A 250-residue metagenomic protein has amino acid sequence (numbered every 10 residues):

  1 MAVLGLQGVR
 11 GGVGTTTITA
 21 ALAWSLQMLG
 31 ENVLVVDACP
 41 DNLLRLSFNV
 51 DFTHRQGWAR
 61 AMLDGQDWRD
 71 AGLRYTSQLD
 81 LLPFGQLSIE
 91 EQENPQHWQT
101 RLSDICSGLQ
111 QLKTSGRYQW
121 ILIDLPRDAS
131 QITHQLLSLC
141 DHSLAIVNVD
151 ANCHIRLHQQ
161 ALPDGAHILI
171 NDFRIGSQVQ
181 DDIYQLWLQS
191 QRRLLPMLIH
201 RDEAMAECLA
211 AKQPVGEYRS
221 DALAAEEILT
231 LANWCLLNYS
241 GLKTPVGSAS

Functional and structural regions predicted by a protein language model:
A2-D41: Walker A/P-loop phosphate-binding motif and the immediately C-terminal alpha-helix
N32-S115, Q119, C208-A210: P-loop/Walker-type NTP enzyme "switch/lid" segment
L112-I132: Glycine-rich phosphate-binding loop used to anchor ATP phosphates in small-molecule kinases, encompassing both
R127-A151: Inter-motif core of Ras-like GTPase G domains
H142-A145, A151-A166: Anionic-ligand binding region
D172-Q178, I183-R219, I228, W234: Beta-strand-loop-alpha "switch" segments that mediate conformational coupling across diverse proteins
V215-S250: NTP-binding/hydrolysis catalytic cores, primarily Walker-type P-loop NTPases
